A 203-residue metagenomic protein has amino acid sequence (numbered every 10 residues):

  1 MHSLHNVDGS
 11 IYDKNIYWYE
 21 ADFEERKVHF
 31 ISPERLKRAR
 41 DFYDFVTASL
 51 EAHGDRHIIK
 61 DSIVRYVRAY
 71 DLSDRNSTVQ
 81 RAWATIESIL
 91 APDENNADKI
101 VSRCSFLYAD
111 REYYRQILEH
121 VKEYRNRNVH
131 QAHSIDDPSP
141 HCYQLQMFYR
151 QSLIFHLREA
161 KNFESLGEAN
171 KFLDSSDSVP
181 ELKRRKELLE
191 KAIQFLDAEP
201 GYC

Functional and structural regions predicted by a protein language model:
M1-S77, E164-Y202: Charged, non-catalytic interaction/linker regions at domain boundaries that couple catalytic cores to substrate
H53-S62, K99, H120-R125: Active-site-adjacent bridging/hinge elements
I59-S62, T78-A82, I86, Y114 (+2 more regions): Short runs of predominantly hydrophobic/aromatic residues within well-ordered alpha helices that form helix-helix
V64-D71, R81-S88, M147-R158: Short, hydrophobic/amphipathic alpha-helical patches that form generic packing surfaces within helical domains
V64-Y70, S105-Y108, H130-I135: Glycine- and acidic
D74, E94-K99, D110-E123, Q131-C203: Polyanionic, low-complexity intrinsically disordered segments
V79-R115: Flexible secondary-structure boundary motifs
T85, R125-N128: Conserved short aromatic-hydrophobic micro-motifs
